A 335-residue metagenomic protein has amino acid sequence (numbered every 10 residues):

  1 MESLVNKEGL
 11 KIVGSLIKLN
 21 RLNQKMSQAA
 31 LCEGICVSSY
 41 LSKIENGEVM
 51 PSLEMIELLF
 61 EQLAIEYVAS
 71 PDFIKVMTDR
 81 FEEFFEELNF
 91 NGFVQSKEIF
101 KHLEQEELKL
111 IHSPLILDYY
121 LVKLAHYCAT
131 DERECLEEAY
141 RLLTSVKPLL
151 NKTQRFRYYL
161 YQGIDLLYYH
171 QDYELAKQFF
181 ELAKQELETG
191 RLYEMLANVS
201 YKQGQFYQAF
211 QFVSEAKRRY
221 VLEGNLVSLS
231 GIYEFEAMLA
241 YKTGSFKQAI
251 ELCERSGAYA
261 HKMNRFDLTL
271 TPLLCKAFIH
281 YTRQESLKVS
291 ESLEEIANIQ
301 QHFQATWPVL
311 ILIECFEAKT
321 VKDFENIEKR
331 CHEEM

Functional and structural regions predicted by a protein language model:
M1-N23: A short, Lys/Arg-rich alpha-helix, primarily the initiator
Q24, F90, T130, Y169-H170 (+9 more regions): Structural motif corresponding to the intra-repeat A-B loop/turn of tetratricopeptide repeats
Q24-K43: Short alpha-helical DNA-recognition segment
S52-A69: DNA major-groove recognition helix of helix-turn-helix/homeodomain DNA-binding modules
I74, I111-L117, L150-R157, E186-M195 (+5 more regions): Alpha-solenoid helical repeat architecture
E87, Y127, L166-L167, Y193 (+5 more regions): Residue at a conserved register position within TPR or TPR-like alpha-solenoid repeats
S96, L136-A139, A176, A209 (+3 more regions): Single-residue signature of alpha-solenoid repeat helices
F100-L108, Y140-P148, K177-E186, S214-N225 (+3 more regions): Amphipathic alpha-helical segments of tetratricopeptide repeats
